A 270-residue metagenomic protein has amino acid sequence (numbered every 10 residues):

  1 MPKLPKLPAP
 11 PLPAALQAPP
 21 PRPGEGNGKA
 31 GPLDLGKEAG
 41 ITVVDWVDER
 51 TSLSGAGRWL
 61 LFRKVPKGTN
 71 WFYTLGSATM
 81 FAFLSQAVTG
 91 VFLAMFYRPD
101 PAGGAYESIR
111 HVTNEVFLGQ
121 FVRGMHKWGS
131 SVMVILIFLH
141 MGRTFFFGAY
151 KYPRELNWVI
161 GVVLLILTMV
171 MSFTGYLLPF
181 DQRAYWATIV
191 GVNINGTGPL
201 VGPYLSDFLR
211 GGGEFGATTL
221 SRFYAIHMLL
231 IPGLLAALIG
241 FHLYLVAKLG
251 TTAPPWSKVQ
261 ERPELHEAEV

Functional and structural regions predicted by a protein language model:
P2-V270: Membrane-embedded alpha-helical bundles that constitute the cytochrome b-like, heme-associated redox core of multi-pass
